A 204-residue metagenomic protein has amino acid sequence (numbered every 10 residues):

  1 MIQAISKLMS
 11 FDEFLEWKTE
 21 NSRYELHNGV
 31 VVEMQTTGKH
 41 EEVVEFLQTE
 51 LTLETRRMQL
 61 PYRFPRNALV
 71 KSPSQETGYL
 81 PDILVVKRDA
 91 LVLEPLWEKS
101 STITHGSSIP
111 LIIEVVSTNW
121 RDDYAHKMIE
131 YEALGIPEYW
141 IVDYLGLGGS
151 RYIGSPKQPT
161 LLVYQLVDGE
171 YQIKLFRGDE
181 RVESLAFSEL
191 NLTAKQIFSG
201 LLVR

Functional and structural regions predicted by a protein language model:
M1-R204: Gly/Pro/Ser/Thr-rich low-complexity, intrinsically disordered segments predominantly at protein N-termini
